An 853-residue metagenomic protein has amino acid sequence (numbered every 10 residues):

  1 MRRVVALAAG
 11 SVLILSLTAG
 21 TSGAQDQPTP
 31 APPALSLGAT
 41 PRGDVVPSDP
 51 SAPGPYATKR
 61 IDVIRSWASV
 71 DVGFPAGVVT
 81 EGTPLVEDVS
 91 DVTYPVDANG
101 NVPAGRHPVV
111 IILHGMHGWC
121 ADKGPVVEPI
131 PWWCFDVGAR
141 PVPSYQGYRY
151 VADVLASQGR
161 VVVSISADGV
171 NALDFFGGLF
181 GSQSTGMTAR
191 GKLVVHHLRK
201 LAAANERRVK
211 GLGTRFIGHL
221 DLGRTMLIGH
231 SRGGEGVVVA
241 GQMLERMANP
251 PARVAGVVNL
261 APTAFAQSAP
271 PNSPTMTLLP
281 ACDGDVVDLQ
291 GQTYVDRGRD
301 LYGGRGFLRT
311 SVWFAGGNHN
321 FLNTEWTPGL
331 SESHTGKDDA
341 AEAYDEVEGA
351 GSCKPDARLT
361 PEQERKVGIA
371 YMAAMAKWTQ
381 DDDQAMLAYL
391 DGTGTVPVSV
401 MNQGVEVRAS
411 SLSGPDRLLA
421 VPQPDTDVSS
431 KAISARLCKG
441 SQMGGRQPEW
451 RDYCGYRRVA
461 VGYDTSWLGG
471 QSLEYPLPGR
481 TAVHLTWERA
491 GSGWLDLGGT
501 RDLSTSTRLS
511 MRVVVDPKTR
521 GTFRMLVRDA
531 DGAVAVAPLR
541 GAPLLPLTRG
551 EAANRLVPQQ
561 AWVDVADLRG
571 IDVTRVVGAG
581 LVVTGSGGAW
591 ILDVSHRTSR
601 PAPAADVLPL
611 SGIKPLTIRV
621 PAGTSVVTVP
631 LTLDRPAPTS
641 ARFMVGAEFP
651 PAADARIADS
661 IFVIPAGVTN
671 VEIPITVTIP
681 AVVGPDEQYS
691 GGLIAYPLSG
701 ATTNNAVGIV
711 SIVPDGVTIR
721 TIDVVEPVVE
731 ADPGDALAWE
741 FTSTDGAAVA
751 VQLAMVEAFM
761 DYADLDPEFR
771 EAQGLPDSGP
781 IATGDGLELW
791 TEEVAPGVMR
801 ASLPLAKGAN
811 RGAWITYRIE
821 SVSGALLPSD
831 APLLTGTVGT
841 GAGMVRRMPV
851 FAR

Functional and structural regions predicted by a protein language model:
P28-V109, W119: Short conserved active-site loop signatures built around small residues
P30, W326-L330, H334-W494, S506-R508 (+1 more regions): Alpha/beta-hydrolase-fold serine-hydrolase catalytic core, especially in secreted/extracellular enzymes
A98-G159: Short, surface-exposed "cap/lid" segments of acyl-processing enzymes
G147-V151, Q183-L222: Alpha/beta-hydrolase active-site loop
A202-P271: Primarily recognizes the serine-hydrolase "nucleophile elbow" in alpha/beta-hydrolase and SGNH/GDSL folds
S273-C353, R358-P361: Active-site-adjacent alpha-helix of alpha/beta-hydrolase-fold enzymes
R480-R575, V582-P603, F769-R770: Extracellular ligand-binding interfaces
P601-R853: Short boundary segments that mark the start of a structured unit
